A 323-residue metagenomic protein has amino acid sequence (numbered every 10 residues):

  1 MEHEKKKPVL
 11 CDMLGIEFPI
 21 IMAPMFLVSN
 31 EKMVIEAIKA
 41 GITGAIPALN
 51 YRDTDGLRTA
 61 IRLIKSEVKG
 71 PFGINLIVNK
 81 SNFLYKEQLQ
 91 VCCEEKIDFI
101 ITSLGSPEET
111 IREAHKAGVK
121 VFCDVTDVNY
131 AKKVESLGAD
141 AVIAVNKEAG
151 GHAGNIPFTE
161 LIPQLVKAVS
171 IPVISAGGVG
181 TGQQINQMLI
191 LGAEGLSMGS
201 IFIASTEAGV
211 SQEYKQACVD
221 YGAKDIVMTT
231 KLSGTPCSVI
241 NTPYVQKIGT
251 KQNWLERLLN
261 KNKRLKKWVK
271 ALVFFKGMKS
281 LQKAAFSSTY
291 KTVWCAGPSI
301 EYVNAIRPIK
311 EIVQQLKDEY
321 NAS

Functional and structural regions predicted by a protein language model:
M1-P172: Active-site entrance/lid segments in N-terminal catalytic domains of soluble metabolic enzymes
E160-S170, I174, G180-S323: Conserved active-site-proximal phosphate/metal-binding subdomains
